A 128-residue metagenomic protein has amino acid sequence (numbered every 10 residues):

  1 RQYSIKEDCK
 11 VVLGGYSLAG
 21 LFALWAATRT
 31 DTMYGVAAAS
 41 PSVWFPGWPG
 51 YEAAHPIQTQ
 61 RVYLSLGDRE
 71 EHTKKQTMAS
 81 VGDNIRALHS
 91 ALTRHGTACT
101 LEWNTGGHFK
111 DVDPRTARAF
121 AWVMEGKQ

Functional and structural regions predicted by a protein language model:
R1-V12, Y16-S17: Gly/Ser-rich "nucleophile elbow"/oxyanion-hole loop immediately N-terminal to the catalytic nucleophile in hydrolases
V11-V12, G35-A37: Residue in the alpha/beta-hydrolase core beta-strand immediately N-terminal to the catalytic nucleophile
G20-D31: Short glycine-enriched nucleophile-adjacent loop and the immediately C-terminal alpha-helix near the catalytic center
L21-F22, F45-I57, R86: Alpha-helical scaffolding within the catalytic cores of extracellular/periplasmic polymer-degrading hydrolases
A37-F45, G67-E70: Active-site nucleophile loop of the alpha/beta-hydrolase fold
S42-W48, G107-V112: Acidic-and-aromatic substrate-binding clefts and catalytic sites of carbohydrate-active enzymes
Y63-M78: Conserved strand-to-loop "acid loop" that flanks and positions the catalytic carboxylate
S65-D68, G82-Q128: C-terminal catalytic histidine-bearing segment of alpha/beta-hydrolase fold enzymes
